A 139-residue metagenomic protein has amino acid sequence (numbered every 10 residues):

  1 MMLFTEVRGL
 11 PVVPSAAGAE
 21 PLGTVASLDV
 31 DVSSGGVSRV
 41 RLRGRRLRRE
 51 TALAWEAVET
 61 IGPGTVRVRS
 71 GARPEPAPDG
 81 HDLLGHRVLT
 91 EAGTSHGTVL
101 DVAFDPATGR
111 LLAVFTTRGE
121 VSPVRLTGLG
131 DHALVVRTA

Functional and structural regions predicted by a protein language model:
M1-A139: Peripheral interaction segments used for macromolecular assembly
